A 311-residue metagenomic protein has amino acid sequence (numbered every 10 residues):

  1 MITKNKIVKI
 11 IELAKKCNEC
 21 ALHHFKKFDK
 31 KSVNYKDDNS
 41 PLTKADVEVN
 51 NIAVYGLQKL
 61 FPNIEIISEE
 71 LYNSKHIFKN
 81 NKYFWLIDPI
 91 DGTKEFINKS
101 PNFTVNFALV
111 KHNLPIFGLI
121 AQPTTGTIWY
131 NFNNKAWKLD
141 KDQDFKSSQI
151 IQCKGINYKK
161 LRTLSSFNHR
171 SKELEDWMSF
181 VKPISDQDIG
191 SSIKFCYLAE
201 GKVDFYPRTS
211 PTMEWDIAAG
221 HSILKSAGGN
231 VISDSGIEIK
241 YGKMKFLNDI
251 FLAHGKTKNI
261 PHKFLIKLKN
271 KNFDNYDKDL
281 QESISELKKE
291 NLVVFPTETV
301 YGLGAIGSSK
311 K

Functional and structural regions predicted by a protein language model:
M1-I90, D176-S179, I266, D277-G302 (+1 more regions): N-terminal subdomain of lithium-sensitive/metallo-dependent phosphomonoesterases centered on the IMPase/IPPase/PAP
M1-N18, M178-F180, K194-L292: Oxyanion/phosphate-interacting regions
A21, D46, L57, T93 (+6 more regions): Residue-level signal for inorganic ion chemistry
D46, F96-I97, I217: Short glycine/threonine-rich catalytic loop with a Thr-x-Gly-x-Asp
E65, I184-S185, N230: Conserved beta-strand segments of alpha/beta enzyme cores
S68-E70, G190, S235: Short loop/edge segments at beta-strand edges and connector loops that shape dinucleotide/nucleotide cofactor-binding
F78-D140, K146, A305-K310: DPxDG-like acidic metal-binding loop motif
S148-G220: Phosphate/pyrophosphate- and phosphate-bearing ligand-binding catalytic cores of soluble enzymes
